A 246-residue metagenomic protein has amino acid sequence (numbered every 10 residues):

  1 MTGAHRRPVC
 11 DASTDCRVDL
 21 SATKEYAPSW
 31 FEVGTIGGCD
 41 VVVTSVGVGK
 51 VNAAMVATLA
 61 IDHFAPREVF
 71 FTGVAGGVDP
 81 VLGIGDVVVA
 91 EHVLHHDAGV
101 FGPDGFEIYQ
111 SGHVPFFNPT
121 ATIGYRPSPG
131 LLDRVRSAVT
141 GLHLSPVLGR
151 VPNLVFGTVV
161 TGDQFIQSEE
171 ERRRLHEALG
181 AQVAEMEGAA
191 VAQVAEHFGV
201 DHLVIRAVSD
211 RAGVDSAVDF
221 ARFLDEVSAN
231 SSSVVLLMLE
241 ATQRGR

Functional and structural regions predicted by a protein language model:
M1-T58: N-terminal short beta-loop-beta anion/metal-coordinating cradle
A12, G130-P146, V194, S233-A241: Generic non-transmembrane alpha-helical segments
D62-R67, F198-V200: Glycine-rich phosphate-binding loop signature in dinucleotide/nucleotide-binding domains
A65-F70, A181: Proline-aspartate-enriched helix->loop->beta-strand connector
V78-A178: Mid-sequence, gly/pro-rich, charge-dense loop/helix-turn segments that line enzyme active sites
V160-A207, R211-G213, A217: A C-terminal functional module that forms or caps the active site or interfaces directly with catalytic machinery
A212-R246: His/Asp/Glu-rich mid-to-C-terminal helical/loop segments that flank catalytic regions of hydrolases
